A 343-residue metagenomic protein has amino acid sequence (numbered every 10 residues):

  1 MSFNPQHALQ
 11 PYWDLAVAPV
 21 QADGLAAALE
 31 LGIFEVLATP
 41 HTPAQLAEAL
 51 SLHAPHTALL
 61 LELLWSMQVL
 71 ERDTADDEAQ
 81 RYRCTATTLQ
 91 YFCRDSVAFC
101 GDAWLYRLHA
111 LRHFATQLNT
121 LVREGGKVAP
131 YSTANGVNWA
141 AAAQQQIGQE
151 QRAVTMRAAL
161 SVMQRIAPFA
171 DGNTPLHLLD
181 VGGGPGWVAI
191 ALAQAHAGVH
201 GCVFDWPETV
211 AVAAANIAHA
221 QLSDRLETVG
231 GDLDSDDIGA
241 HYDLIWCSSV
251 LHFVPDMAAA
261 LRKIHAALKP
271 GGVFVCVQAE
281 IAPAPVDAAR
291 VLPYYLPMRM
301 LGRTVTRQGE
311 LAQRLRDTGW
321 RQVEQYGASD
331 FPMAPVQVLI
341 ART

Functional and structural regions predicted by a protein language model:
L15-P19, A27-A28, A58, E62-N173: Conserved Class I S-adenosyl-L-methionine-dependent methyltransferase catalytic core
V36-Q45: Short capping segments at the starts of secondary-structure elements
N173-G184: Conserved class I S-adenosyl-L-methionine
P185-A197: Conserved SAM-binding loop of SAM-dependent methyltransferases across substrates and taxa, primarily the Class I
D234-I245: A short acidic, Gly/Pro-enriched loop at the edge of an enzyme's catalytic core that lines a small-molecule cofactor
D243-M257: A short SAM/SAH-binding and catalytic strip from SAM-dependent methyltransferases
A258-P270: A short glycine-rich, Lys/Arg-flanked "PGG" loop and its adjoining helix->strand segment in the class I
V275-T318, Q322-A328: C-terminal alpha-helical "lid/dimerization" subdomain adjacent to the S-adenosyl-L-methionine
